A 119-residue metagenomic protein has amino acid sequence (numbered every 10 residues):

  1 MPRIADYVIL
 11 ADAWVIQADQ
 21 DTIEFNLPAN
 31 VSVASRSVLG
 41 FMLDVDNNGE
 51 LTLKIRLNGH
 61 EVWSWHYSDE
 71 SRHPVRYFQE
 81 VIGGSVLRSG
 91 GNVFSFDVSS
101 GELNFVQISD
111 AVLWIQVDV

Functional and structural regions predicted by a protein language model:
M1-V119: Beta-strand-rich recognition domains
